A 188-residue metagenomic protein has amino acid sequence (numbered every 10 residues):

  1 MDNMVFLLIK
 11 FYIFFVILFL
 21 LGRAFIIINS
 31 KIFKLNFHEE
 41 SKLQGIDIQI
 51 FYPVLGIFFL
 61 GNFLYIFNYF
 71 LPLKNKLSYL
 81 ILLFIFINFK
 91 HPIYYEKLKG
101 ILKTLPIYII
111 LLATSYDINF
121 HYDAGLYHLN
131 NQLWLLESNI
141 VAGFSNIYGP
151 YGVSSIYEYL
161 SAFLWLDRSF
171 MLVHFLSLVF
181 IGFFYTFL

Functional and structural regions predicted by a protein language model:
M1-Y95: Membrane-embedded, hydrophobic transmembrane alpha-helices
G22, G45, G56, G61 (+5 more regions): Residue-identity detector for glycine
H38, G100-T104, L129-W134: Short hydrophobic/aromatic-rich motifs at helix boundaries and adjacent loops
E39-E40, E96, E137, E158: Glutamate identity and glutamate-enriched acidic tracts
L73-I81, G100-I101, D123-Y127, V173-H174: Short, aromatic-rich membrane-interface segments at the entry and exit of alpha-helical transmembrane domains
G100-S115: Internal/C-terminal transmembrane anchor helices
L112-L188: Active-site lumenal/periplasmic loops and adjacent helix-entry segments of GT-C-fold, multi-pass membrane
